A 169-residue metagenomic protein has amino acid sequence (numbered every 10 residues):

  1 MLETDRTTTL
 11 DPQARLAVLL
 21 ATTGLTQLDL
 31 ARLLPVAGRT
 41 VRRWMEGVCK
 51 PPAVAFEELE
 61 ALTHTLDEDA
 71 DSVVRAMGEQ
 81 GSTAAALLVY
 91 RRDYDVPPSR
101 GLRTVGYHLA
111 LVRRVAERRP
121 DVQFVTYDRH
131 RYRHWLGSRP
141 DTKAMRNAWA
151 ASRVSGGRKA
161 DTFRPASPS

Functional and structural regions predicted by a protein language model:
M1-T22: A short, Lys/Arg-rich alpha-helix, primarily the initiator
L25: Active-site and NAD+-binding cores of ADP-ribose-processing enzymes
D29-R32: Short alpha-helical "recognition helix" segments of helix-turn-helix
L34-P51: Recognition helix of helix-turn-helix/homeodomain-like DNA-binding domains that insert into the DNA major groove
P35, A53-A70: DNA major-groove recognition helix of helix-turn-helix/homeodomain DNA-binding modules
E68-M145: Helix-turn-helix/homeodomain-like alpha-helical modules used for DNA recognition and transcription-factor dimerization
R133-H134, W149-R153: C-terminal edge-of-domain segments
A160-S169: Eukaryote-biased intrinsically disordered, low-complexity acidic regions enriched in Ser/Thr/Pro
